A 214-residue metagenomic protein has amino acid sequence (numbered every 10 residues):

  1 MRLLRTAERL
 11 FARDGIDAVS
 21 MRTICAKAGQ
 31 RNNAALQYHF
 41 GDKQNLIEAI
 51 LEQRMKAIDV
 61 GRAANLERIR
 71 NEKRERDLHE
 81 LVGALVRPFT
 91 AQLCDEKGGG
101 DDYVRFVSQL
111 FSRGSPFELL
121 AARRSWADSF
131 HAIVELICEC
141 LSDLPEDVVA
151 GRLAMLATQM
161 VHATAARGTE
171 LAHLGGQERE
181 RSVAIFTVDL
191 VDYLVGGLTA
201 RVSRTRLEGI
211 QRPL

Functional and structural regions predicted by a protein language model:
M1-R5, F40-A63, E67, G83: An amphipathic alpha-helix adjacent to DNA-recognition modules
L3-F11, L194: Short hydrophobic clusters on alpha-helical segments that form packing/core surfaces in small helical domains
T6-R9, D17-S20, D42-K43, R68 (+2 more regions): Short glycine/proline-centered loop/turn elements that form peptide/ligand docking sites
L10-R13, D17-N45, A49: Helix-turn-helix
A63-Y103, L153: Hydrophobic alpha-helical connector segments
E80, G99-R105, S115-L141: Amphipathic alpha-helical packing segments from all-alpha helical-bundle domains
L85, F89, V104-F111, L156-M160 (+1 more regions): Short alpha-helical scaffolding segments that buttress acidic/His motifs in well-ordered protein cores
A91, R124-L214: C-terminal peripheral helix-coil segments that are non-catalytic and often amphipathic
